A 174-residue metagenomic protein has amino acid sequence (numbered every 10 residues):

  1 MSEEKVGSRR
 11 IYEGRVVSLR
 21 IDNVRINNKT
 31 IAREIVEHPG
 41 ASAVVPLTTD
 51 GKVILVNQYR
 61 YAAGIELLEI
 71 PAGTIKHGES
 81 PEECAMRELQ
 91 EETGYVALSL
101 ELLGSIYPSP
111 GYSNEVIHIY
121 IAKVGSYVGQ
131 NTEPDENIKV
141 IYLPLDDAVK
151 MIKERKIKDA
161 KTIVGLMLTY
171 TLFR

Functional and structural regions predicted by a protein language model:
M1-R10: Extended interaction-bearing regions that mediate binding to partners or small molecules
K5, L19-I21, A32, V56 (+2 more regions): Hydrophobic residues on conserved beta-strands that form the core of alpha/beta folds
R9-A43, T49: Acidic, metal-coordinating catalytic segment for phosphate/diphosphate chemistry, firing primarily on the Nudix
N23, K52, I121-K123: Residue-level recognition of well-ordered beta-strand positions that form the cores of beta-sheet-rich folds across
I31, G40-A43, T48, I75-A160 (+1 more regions): Unchanged
A41-I65, E69: A glycine-rich, hydrophobic loop/mini-helix early in the fold
G165-R174: Charged phosphate-binding loop/patch that engages nucleotide di/tri-phosphates or the phosphate backbone of nucleic
